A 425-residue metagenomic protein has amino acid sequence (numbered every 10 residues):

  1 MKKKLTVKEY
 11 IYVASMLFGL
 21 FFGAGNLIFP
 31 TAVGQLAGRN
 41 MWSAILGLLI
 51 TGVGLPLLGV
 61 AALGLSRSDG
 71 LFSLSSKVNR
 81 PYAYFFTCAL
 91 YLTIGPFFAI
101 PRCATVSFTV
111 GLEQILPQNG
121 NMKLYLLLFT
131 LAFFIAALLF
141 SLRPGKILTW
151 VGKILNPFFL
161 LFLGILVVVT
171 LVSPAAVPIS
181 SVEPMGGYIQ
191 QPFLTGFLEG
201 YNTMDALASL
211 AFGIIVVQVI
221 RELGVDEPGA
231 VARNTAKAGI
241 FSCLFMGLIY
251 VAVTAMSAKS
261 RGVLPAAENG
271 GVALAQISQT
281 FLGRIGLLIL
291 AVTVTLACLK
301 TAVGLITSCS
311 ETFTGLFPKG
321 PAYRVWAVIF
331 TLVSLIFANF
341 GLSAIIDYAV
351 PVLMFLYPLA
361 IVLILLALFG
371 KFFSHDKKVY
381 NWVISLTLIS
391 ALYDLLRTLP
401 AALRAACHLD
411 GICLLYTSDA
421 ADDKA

Functional and structural regions predicted by a protein language model:
Y12, L20-F21, F86-A89, L116-L142 (+7 more regions): Transmembrane alpha-helical segments of multi-pass small-molecule transport proteins
G54, L58, F158-L171, A236-R261 (+2 more regions): Selective recognition of specific alpha-helical transmembrane segments in multi-pass small-molecule
L65-S68, F134-L155, E222-V225, L335-Y348 (+1 more regions): Membrane-water interface regions at transmembrane-helix termini and the short interhelical loops of multi-pass membrane
G70-N79, I249-L299, G315, P351: TM-loop-TM module centered on a large, flexible mid-protein loop between adjacent transmembrane helices in multi-pass
P96, I100, L160-Y188, A206 (+3 more regions): Hydrophobic alpha-helical segments and their helix-loop junctions in multi-pass secondary transporters
L142-T170, A349-I361, Y380-S390: Membrane-interface loop-to-helix entry segments
R143-I154, F193, V216-F245, V263-A275 (+1 more regions): Hydrophobic, small-residue-rich membrane helices and short re-entrant helix-turn-helix hairpins that build
Y416-D423: Conserved small/polar residues in nucleotide/adenosyl-binding loops
